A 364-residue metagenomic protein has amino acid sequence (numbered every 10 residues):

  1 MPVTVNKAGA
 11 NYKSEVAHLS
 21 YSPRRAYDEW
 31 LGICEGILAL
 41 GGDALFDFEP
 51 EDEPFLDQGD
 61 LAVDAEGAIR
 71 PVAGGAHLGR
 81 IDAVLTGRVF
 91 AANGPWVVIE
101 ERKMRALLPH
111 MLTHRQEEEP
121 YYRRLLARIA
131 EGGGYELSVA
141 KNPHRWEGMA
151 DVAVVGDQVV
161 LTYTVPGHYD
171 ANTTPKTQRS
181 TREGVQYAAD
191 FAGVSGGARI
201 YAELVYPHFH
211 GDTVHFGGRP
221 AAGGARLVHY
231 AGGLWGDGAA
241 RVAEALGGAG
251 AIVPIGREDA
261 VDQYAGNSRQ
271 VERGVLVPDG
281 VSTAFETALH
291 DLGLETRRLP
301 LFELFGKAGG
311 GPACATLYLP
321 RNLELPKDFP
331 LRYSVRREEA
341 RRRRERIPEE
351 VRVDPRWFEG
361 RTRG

Functional and structural regions predicted by a protein language model:
M1-G364: The feature marks the mature, well-folded catalytic cores of soluble enzymes
